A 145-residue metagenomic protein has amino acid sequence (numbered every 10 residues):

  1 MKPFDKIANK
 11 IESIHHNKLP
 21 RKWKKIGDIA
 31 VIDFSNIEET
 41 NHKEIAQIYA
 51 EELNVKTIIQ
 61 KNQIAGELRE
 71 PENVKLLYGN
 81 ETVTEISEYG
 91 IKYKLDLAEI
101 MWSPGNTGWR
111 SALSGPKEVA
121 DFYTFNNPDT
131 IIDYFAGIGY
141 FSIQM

Functional and structural regions predicted by a protein language model:
M1-M145: SAM-dependent transferase fold signal centered on methyltransferase-like domains, encompassing both Class I
